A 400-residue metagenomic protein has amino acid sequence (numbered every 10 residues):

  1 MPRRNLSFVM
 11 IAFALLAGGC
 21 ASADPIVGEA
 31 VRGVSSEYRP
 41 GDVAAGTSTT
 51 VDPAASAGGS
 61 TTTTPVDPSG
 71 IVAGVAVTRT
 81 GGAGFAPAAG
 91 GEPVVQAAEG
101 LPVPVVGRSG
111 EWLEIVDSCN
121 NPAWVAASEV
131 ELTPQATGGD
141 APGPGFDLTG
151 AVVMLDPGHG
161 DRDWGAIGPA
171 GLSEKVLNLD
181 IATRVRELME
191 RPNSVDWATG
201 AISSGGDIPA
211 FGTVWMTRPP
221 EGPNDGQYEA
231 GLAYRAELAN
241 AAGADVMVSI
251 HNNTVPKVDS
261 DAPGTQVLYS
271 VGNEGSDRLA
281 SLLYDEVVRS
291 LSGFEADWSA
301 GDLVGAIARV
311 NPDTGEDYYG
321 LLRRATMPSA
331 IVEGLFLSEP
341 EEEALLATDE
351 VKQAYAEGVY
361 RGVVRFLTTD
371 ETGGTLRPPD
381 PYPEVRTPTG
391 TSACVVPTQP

Functional and structural regions predicted by a protein language model:
L16-G19: C-terminal motif of bacterial Sec signal peptides marking the signal peptidase cleavage site
A21-A23: Bacterial signal peptide processing site
V27, L179-P400: Active-site-proximal helix/loop segments of hydrolytic enzymes
G33-S36, V94-S128: SH3/SH3-like beta-barrel superfamily modules
V43-P65: Extracellular mucin-like PTS domains
P65-E111, L155: Beta-loop motif signature
V66-A73, S128-T149: Intrinsically disordered, low-complexity Ser/Thr-rich linker and spacer segments in cell-wall-related proteins
G165-D180: Glycine- and acidic-residue-enriched helix-capping/strand-helix junction motifs
